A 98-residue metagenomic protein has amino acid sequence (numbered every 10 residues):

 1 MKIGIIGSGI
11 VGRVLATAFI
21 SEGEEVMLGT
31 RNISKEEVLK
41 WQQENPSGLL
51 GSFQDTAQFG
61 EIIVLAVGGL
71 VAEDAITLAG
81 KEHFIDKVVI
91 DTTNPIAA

Functional and structural regions predicted by a protein language model:
M1-K40: NAD(P)+-binding Rossmann beta1-loop-alpha1 motif at the extreme N-terminus of oxidoreductases
E44-G48, S52-I90, N94-A98: Rossmann-like NAD(P)-binding element
